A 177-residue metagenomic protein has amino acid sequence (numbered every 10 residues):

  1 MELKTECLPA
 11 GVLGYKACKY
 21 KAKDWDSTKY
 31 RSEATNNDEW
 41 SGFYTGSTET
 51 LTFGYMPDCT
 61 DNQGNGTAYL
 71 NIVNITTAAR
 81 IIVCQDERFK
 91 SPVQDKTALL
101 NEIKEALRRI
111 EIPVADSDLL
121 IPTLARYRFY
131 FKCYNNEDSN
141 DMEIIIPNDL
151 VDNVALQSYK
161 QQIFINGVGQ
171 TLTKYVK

Functional and structural regions predicted by a protein language model:
M1-E39, E49, M56, T60-K177: Active-site and NAD+-binding cores of ADP-ribose-processing enzymes
S41-Y44: Active-site nucleophilic cysteine motif
